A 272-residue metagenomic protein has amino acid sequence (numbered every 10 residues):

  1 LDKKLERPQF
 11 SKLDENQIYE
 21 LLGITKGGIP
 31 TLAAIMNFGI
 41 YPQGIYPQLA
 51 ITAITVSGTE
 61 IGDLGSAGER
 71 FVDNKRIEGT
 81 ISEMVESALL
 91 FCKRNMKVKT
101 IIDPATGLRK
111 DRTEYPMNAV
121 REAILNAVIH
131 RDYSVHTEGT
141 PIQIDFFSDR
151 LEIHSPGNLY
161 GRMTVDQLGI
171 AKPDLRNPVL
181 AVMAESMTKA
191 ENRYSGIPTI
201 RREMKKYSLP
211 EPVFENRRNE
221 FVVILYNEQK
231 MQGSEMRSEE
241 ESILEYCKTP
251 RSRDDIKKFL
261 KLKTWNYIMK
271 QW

Functional and structural regions predicted by a protein language model:
L1-E138, Q143-S148, Y160-P173, M187 (+1 more regions): Active-site helix-to-loop segments that bind/position phosphate- or nucleotide-bearing substrates and donors across
Y115, L262-W272: Short amphipathic alpha-helical interaction segments
S148-S155, G161-R162, I224: Short, highly conserved beta-strand within the GHKL-type HATPase_c fold
T164-L209: ATP phosphate-binding glycine-rich loop and adjacent ATP-lid/helix-beta elements within ATP-binding kinase/ATPase
E211-Q229: Long, highly charged low-complexity segments enriched in Glu/Asp and Lys/Arg with interspersed Ser/Thr
Y226-Y246, T264-Y267: Short alpha-helical segments that sit at the start of domains
Y246-D255: Short capping segments at the starts of secondary-structure elements
K258: Alpha-helical residues within the helix-turn-helix
